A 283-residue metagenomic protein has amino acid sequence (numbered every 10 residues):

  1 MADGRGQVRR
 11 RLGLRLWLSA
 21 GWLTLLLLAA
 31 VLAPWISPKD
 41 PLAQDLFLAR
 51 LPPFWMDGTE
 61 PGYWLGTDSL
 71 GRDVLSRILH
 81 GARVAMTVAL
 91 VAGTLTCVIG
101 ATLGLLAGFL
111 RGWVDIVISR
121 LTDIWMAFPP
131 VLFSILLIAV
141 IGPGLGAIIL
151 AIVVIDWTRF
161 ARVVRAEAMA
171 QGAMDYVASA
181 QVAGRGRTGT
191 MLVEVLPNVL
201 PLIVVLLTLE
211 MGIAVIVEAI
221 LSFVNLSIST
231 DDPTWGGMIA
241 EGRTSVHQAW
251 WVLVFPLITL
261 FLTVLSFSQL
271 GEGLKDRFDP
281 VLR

Functional and structural regions predicted by a protein language model:
M1, P52-M56, G212: Short linear motifs in intrinsically disordered
M1-L42, L121, V199-L200: N-terminal signal-anchor/first transmembrane alpha helix
R9-R15, G62, S76, L262: Generic N-terminal initiation segments characterized by hydrophobic and/or small/turn-forming residues
R10-R11, D57, A214, V246: Generic structural signal for beta-strand residues in well-ordered domains
L12, F54, A147-L150: Alpha-helical interaction segments
W17, L25-T67, V224-D232: Hydrophobic alpha-helical transmembrane segments of membrane transport/permease proteins and related membrane-embedded
L70-R283: Alpha-helical transmembrane segments of integral membrane proteins, especially multi-pass inner/plasma-membrane
